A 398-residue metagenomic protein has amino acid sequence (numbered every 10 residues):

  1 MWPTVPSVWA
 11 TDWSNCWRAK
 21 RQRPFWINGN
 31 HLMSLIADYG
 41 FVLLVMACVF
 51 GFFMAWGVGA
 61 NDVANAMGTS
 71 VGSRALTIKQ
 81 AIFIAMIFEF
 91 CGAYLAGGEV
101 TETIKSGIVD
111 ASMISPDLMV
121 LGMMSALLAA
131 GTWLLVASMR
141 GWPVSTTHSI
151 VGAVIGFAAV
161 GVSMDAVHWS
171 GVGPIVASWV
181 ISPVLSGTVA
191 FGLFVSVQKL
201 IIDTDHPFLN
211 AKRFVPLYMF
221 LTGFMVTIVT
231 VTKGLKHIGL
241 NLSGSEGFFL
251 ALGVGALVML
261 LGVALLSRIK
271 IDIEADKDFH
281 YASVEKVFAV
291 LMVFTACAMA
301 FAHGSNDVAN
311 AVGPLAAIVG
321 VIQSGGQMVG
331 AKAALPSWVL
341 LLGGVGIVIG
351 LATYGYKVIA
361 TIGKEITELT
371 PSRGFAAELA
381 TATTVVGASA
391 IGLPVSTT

Functional and structural regions predicted by a protein language model:
M1-N30: Small-molecule-sensing regulatory modules
L32-T397: Alpha-helical transmembrane segments and immediately membrane-proximal extracytoplasmic
